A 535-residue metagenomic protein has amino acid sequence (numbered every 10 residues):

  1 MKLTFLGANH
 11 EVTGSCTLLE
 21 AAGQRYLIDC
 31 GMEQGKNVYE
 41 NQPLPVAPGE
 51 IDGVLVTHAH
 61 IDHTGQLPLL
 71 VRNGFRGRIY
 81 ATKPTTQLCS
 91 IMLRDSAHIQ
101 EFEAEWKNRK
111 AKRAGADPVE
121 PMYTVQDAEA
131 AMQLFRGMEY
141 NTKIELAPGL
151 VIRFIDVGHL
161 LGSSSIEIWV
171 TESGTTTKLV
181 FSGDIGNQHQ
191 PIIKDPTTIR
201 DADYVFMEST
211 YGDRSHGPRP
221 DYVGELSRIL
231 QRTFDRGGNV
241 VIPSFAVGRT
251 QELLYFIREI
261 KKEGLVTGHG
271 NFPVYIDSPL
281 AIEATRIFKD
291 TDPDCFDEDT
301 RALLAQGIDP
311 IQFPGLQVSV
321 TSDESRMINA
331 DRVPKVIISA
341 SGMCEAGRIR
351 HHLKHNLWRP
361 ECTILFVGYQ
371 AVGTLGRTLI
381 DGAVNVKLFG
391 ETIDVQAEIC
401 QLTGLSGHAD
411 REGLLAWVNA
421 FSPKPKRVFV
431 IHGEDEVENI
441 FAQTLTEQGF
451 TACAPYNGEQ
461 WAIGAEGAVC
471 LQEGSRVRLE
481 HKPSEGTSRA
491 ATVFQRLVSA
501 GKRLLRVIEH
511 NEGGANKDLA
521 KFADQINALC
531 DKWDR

Functional and structural regions predicted by a protein language model:
M1-L55, H60, T64, V71-E252 (+2 more regions): His/Asp/Glu-rich metal-coordinating catalytic cores of metallo-dependent phosphodiesterases/hydrolases acting on
C30, D52, T176-S182, Q188 (+5 more regions): Acidic/glycine-enriched edge-of-secondary-structure segments
D52, D203, K335, C362 (+1 more regions): Conserved acidic residues
E101-E105, K110, R286-D309, V372-V395 (+1 more regions): Acidic, Ser/Thr-rich peripheral helices and adjacent loops at domain boundaries
L150-F154, I287-C295, L415, A465-S475: Short, surface-exposed amphipathic charged segments that create phosphate/polyanion-binding patches used for binding
I185, P218-V223, Q312-E324, M343-E345 (+2 more regions): A general structural motif
I229-T374, K387, S422, V437-N439 (+4 more regions): Hard-cation-handling environments
R348-H351, S406-S422: A short, acidic, amphipathic alpha-helical segment used as a generic capping/interface helix at domain edges
